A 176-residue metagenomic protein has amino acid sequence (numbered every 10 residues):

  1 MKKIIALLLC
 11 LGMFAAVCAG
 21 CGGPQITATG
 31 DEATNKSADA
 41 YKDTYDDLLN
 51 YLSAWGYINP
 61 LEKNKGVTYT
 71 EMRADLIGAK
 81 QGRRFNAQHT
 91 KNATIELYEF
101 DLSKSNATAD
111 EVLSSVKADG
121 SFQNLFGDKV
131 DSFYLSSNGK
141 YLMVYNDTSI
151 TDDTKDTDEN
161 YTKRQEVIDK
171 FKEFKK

Functional and structural regions predicted by a protein language model:
M1-I4: Positively charged n-region of N-terminal signal peptides that target proteins for export
A6-F14: Hydrophobic helical h-region of N-terminal Sec-dependent signal peptides in bacterial secretory/periplasmic proteins
A16-G20: C-terminal motif of bacterial Sec signal peptides marking the signal peptidase cleavage site
G22-Q81, D153-K176: N-terminal "mature-domain start" segment
A79-H89, K129-S137: Short, surface-exposed beta-strand/loop micro-motifs that present aromatic residues
A87-T108: A short acidic-to-branched-hydrophobic micro-motif
T108-D128: Short, Gly/Ser/Thr-enriched beta-strand-loop segments that form substrate-interacting elements of hydrolase/peptidase
S121-K176: A short, solvent-exposed beta-edge/loop patch
